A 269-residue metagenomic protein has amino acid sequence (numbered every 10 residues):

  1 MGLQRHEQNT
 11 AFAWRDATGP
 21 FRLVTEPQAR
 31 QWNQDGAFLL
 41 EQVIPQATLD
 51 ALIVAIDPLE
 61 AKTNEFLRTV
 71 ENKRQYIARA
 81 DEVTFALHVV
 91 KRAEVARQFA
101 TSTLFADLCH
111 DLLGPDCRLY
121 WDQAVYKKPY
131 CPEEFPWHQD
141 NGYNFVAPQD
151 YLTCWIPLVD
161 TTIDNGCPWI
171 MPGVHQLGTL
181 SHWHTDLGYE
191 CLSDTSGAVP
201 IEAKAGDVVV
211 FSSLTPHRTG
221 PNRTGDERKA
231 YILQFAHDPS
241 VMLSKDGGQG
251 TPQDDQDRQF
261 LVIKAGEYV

Functional and structural regions predicted by a protein language model:
M1-Q34, E41-W137, Y143, P252 (+1 more regions): Non-heme Fe(II)-dependent double-stranded beta-helix
G2-T18, K62, S181-H184, V208 (+1 more regions): Non-heme Fe(II)/2-oxoglutarate
A37-L39, T153-P157, A198-P200, V208-V210 (+2 more regions): Conserved hydrophobic/aromatic beta-strand scaffold that supports enzyme active sites
C117, P132, Q149-Y151, V208: Coil-to-beta-strand transition motifs
A124-C131, N141-G142, Q149-D150, L158-I163 (+1 more regions): Short acidic/polar capping segments at secondary-structure boundaries
H138, F145-I163, E202, V210 (+1 more regions): Short, conserved beta-strand element in jelly-roll/cupin
D140-G142, Y151, R218-N222: Glycine-rich phosphate/pyrophosphate-binding beta-alpha loops
T161-G220, S240, Q256-R258: Double-stranded beta-helix
